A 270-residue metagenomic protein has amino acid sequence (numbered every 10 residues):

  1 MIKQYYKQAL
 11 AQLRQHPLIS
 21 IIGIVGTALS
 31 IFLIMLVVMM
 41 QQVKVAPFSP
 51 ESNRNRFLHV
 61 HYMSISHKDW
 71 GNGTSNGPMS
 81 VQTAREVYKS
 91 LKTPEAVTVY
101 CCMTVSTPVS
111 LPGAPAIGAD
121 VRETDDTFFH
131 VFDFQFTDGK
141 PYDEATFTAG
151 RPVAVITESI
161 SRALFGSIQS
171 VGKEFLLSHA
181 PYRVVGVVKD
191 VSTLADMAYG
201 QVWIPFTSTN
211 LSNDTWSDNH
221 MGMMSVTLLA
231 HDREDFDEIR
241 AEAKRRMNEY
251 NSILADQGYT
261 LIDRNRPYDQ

Functional and structural regions predicted by a protein language model:
M1, Y5, S75-T83, P152: Soluble or luminal CAZymes and related metallo-dependent hydrolases
Y5-R14, T83, V87: A short amphipathic helical element positioned immediately N-terminal to and/or at the very start of a transmembrane
L13, G23, K44, L58-M63 (+7 more regions): Generic structural signal for small/hydrophobic residues in well-ordered secondary structure, especially within
H16-K44: Short, strongly hydrophobic transmembrane alpha-helices
V37-P108, G222-S225, R233: Membrane-proximal extracellular/periplasmic loop immediately following the first transmembrane helix
N55, A114-A116, T124, T148-R151 (+1 more regions): Extracytoplasmic
V60-Y62, G77-P141, D256-I262: Short amphipathic beta-strand/extended segments in non-transmembrane regions
D125-P141, P152-Q270: Mid-to-C-terminal secondary-structure elements that act as membrane-proximal/extracytoplasmic interface segments
